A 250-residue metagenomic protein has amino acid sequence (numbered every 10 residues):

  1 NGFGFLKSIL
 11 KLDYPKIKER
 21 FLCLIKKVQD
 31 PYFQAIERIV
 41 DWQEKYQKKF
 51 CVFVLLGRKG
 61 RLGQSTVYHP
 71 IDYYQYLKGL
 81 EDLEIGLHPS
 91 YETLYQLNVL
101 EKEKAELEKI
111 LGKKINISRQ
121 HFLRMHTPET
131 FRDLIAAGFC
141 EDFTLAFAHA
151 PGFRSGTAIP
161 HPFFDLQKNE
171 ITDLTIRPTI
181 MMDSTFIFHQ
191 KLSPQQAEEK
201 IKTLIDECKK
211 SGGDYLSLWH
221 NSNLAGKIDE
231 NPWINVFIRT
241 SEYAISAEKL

Functional and structural regions predicted by a protein language model:
N1-L10, R61-D72, P232-V236: Aromatic- and acidic-residue-enriched segments that line the glycan-binding/catalytic groove of carbohydrate-active
N1-V28, I39-W42, E106-C208: Active-site-adjacent pocket scaffolds in enzyme catalytic domains
E19, E37-M125, N221: Metal-dependent polysaccharide deacetylase catalytic core of the NodB/CE4 family, i.e., the active-site-bearing domain
I25-F33, T93: Short acidic-aromatic active-site loops that bind/stabilize oxyanions
Y32, I36, Y73, L100 (+3 more regions): Aromatic/hydrophobic pocket-lining residues that form the small-molecule binding cavity in soluble enzyme cores
Q34-K45, E106, D133, V236-R239 (+1 more regions): Amphipathic alpha-helical segments that form well-ordered structural scaffolds and often line/cohere around active
L62, L97, F153-R154, K227-I228: Short Asp/Glu-rich motifs
L80, Q195-L250: C-terminal domain-boundary segment and adjacent tail
